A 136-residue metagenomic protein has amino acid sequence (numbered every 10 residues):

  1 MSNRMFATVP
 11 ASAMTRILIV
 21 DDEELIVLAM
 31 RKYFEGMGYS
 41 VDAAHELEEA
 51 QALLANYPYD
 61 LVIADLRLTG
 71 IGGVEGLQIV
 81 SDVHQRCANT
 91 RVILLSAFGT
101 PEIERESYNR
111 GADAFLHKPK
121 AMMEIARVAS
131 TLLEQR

Functional and structural regions predicted by a protein language model:
M1-R16, E24, Q85, M123-R136: Non-catalytic signal-transmission and effector/linker regions of two-component phosphorelay proteins
D21: Conserved acidic carboxylate
E24-D42: Two-component/phosphorelay signaling modules centered on CheY-like receiver
A43-L61: Acidic, metal-coordinating helix/loop segments flanking the phosphotransfer/catalytic sites of two-component signaling
A52, V74-N89: Short amphipathic alpha-helix used as the core "switch/output" element in two-component signaling
R67-G70: The short loop immediately C-terminal to the conserved phospho-acceptor aspartate in CheY-like receiver
V74, Q78, F98-L116, R127: Alpha4 helix (beta4-alpha4-beta5 surface) of REC/receiver domains from two-component response regulators
